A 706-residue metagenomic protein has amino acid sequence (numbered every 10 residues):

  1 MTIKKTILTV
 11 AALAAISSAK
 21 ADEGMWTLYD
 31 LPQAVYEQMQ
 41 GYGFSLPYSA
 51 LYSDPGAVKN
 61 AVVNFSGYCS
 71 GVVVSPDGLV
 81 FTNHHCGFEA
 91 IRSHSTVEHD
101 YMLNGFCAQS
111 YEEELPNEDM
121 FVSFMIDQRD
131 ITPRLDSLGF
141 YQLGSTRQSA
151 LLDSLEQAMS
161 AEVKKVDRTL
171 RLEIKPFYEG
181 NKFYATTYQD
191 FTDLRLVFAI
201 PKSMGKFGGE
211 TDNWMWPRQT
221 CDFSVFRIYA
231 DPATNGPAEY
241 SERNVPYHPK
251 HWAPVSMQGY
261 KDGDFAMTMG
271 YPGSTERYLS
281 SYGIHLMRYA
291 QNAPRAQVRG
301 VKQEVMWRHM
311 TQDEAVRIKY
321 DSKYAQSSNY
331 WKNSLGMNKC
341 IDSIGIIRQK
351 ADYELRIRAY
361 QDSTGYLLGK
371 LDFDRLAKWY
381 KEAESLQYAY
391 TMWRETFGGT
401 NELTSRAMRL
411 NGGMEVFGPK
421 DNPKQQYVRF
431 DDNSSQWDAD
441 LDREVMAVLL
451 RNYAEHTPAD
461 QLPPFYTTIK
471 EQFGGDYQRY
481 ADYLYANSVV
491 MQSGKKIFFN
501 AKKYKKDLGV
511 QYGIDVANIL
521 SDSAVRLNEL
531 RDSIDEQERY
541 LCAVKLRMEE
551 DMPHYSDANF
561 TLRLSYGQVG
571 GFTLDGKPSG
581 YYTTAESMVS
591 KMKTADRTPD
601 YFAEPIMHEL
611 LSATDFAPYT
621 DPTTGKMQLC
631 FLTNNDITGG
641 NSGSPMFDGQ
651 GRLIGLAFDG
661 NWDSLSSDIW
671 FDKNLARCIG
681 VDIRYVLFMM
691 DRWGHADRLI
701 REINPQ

Functional and structural regions predicted by a protein language model:
T2-K4, V10, S17-Q706: Terminal presequence/propeptide segments associated with secretion/organelle targeting and zymogen/polyprotein
